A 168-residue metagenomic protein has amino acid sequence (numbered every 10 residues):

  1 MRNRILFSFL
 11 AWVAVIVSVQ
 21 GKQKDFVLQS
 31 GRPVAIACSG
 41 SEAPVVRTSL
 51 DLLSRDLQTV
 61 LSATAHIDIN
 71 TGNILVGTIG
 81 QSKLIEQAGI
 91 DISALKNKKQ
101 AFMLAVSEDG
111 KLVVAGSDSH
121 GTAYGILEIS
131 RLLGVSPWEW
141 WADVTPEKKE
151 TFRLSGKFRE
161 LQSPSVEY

Functional and structural regions predicted by a protein language model:
M1-I5: Positively charged n-region of N-terminal signal peptides that target proteins for export
F7-I16: Bacterial N-terminal signal peptides
G21-S163: Contiguous, structured surface segment used for ligand recognition
V166-Y168: Transmembrane beta-strand segments of Gram-negative outer membrane beta-barrel proteins
